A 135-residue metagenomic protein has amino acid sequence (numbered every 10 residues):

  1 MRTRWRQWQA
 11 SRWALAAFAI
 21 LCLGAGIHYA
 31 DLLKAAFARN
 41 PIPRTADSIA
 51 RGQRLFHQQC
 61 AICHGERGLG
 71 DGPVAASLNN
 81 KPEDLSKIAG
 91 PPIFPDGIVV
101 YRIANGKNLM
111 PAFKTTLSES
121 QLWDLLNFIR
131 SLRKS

Functional and structural regions predicted by a protein language model:
R2-F18: N-terminal Sec-pathway targeting helices
W8-S11, A46-I49, I103: Juxtamembrane/transmembrane-helix boundary motifs in multi-pass membrane proteins
I20-A30: Hydrophobic alpha-helical membrane-insertion segments, chiefly the h-region of N-terminal signal peptides
A30-L55: Electrostatic cytochrome c docking/interface patches
D47, H57-N80, K107-P111, S131-S135: Periplasmic/extracellular electron-transfer cofactor-ligation site, primarily the c-type cytochrome heme-c attachment
S77-L132: Extracytoplasmic electron-transfer domains, predominantly the class I c-type cytochrome c fold
